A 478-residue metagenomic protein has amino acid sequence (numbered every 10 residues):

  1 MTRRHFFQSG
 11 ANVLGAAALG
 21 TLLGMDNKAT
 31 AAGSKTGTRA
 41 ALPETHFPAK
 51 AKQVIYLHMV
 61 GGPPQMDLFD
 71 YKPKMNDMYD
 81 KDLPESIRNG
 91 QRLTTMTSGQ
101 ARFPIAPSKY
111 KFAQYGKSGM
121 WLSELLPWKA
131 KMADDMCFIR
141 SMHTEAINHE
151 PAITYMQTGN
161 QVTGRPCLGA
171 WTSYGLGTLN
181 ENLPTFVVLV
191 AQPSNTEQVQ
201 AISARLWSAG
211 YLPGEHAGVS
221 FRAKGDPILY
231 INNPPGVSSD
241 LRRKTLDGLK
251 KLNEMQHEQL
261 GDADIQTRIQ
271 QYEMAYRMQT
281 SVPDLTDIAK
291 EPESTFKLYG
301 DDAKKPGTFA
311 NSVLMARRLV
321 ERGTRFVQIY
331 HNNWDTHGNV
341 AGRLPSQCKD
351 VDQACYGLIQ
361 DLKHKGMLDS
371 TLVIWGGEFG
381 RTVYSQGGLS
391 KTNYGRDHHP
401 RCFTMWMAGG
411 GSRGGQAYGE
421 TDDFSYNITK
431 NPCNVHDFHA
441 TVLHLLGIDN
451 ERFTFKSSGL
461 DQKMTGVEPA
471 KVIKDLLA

Functional and structural regions predicted by a protein language model:
M1-A478: Ligand-binding pockets and gating/stacking loops
